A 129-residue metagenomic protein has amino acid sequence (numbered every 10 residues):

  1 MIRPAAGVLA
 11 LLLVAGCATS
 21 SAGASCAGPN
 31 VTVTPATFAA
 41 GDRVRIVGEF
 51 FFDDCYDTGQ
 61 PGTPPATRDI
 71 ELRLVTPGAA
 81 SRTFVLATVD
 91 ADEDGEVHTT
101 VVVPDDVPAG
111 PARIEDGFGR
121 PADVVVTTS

Functional and structural regions predicted by a protein language model:
M1-S21: Secretory targeting and sorting signals
C17-S129: Extracytoplasmic/secretory-pathway segments with low complexity and glycosylation-like composition
